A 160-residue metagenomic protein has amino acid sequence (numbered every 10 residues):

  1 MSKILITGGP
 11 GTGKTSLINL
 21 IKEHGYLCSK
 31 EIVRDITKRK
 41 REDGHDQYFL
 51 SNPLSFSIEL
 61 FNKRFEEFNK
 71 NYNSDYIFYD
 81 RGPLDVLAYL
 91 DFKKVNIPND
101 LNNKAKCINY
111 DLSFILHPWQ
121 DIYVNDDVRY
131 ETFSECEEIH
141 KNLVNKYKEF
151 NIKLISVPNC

Functional and structural regions predicted by a protein language model:
M1-I4, Y76: Extreme N-terminal starter segment of soluble prokaryotic enzymes
G8: The Walker A (P-loop) glycine that initiates the GxxxxGKT/S ATP-binding motif of P-loop NTPases
G13: Conserved glycine(s) of the Walker
L17-I18: Post-Walker A alpha-helix
K22-K63: Conserved substrate/cofactor phosphate-moiety recognition/catalytic segment in nucleotide-dependent phosphotransferases
S57-I108: Glycine-rich phosphate-binding loop used to anchor ATP phosphates in small-molecule kinases, encompassing both
K94-N159: A glycine- and Lys/Arg-enriched "phosphate-lid" helix/loop adjacent to the NTP-binding pocket of small-molecule kinases
